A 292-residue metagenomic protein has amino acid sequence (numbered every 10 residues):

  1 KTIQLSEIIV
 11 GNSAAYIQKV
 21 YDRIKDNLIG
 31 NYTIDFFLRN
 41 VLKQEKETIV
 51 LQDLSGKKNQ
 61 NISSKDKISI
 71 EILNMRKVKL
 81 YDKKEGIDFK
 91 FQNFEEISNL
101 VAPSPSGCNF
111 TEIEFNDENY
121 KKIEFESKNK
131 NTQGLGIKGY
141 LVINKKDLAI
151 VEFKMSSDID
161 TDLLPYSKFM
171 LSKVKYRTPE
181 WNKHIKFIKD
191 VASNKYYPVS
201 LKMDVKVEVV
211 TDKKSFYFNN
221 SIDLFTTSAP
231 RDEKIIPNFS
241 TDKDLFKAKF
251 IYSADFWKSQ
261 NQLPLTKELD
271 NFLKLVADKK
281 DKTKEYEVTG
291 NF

Functional and structural regions predicted by a protein language model:
T2-K121, Y166, V174-F292: Surface-exposed, low-complexity/disordered segments and acidic/polar micro-motifs at processing/linker regions
Y120-F169, K175-D190: Feature captures eukaryotic membrane-trafficking machinery centered on endolysosomal pathways and lysosome-related
